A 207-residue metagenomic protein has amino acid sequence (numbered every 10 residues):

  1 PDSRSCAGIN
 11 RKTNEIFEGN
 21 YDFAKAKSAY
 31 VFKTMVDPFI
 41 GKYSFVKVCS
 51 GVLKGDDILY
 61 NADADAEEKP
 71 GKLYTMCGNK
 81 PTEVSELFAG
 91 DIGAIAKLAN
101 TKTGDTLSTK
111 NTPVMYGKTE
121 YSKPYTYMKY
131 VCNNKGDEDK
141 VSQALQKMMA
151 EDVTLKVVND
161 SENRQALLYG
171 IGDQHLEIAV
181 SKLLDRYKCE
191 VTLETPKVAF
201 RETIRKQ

Functional and structural regions predicted by a protein language model:
P1-Q207: Structural and coupling elements of P-loop NTPases
